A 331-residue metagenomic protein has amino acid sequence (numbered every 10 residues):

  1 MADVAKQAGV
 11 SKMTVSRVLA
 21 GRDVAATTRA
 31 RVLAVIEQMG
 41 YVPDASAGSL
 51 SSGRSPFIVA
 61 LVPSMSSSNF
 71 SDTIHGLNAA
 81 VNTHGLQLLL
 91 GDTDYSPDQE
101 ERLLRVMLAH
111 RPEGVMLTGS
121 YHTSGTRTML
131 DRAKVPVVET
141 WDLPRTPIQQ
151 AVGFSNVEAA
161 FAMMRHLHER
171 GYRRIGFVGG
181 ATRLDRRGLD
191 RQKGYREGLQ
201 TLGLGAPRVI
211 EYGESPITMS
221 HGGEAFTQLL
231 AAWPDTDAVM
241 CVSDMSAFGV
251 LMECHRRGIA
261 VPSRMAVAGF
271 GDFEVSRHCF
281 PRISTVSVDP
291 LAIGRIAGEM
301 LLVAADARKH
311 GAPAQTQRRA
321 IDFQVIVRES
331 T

Functional and structural regions predicted by a protein language model:
M1-R54: N-terminal helix-turn-helix DNA-binding module of bacterial transcription factors
K12-R17, L50-S66, H166, R174-A181: Short beta-strand segments enriched in small/hydrophobic residues
I36-H75, T83-L86, D94-Y95, V106-A109: N-terminal helix-turn-helix/winged-helix DNA-binding helices and compositionally similar short basic alpha-helical
Q38, A79-H84, R132-E139, L143-T331: Bacterial carbohydrate/catabolite-sensing allosteric modules
Q38-D44, D98, T118-S120, L251: Short gly/ser/thr-rich secondary-structure transition/capping motifs
A47, E101-L104, R127, M164 (+1 more regions): Short hydrophobic/charged patches on amphipathic alpha-helices used for structural packing and interfaces
A79-S124, D142: Central regulatory/effector-binding core of bacterial HTH transcription factors
H122-R132: Active-site-adjacent beta->alpha loops and helix N-cap segments on the catalytic face of soluble alpha/beta enzymes
